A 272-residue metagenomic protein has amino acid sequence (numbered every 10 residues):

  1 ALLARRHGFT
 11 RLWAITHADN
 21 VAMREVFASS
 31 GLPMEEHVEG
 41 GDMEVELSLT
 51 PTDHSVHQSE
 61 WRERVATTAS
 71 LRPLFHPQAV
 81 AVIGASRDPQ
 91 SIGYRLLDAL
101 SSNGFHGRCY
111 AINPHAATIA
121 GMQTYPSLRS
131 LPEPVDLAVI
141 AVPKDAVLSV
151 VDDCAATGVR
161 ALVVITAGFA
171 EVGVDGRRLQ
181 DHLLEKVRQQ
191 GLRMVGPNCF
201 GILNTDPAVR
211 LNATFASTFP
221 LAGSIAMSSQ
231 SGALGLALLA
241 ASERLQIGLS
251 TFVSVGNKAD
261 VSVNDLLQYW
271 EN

Functional and structural regions predicted by a protein language model:
A1-R5, E25-S29: Conserved acetyl-CoA-binding loop-helix of GNAT-fold acetyltransferases
L3-T16: Conserved GNAT acetyl-CoA-binding A-motif
I15, G31-L47: Conserved catalytic-core motifs of GNAT/GCN5-like acyltransferases
I15-V21, E60: Conserved, charge-rich beta-strand/loop surface module that forms ligand/interface-binding patches within domains
V21, P33, T50-P51: Signature of alpha-helical transmembrane segments in polytopic membrane proteins
T50-N272: Catalytic-core regions of core metabolic enzymes, especially those transforming organic acids/acyl-group intermediates
